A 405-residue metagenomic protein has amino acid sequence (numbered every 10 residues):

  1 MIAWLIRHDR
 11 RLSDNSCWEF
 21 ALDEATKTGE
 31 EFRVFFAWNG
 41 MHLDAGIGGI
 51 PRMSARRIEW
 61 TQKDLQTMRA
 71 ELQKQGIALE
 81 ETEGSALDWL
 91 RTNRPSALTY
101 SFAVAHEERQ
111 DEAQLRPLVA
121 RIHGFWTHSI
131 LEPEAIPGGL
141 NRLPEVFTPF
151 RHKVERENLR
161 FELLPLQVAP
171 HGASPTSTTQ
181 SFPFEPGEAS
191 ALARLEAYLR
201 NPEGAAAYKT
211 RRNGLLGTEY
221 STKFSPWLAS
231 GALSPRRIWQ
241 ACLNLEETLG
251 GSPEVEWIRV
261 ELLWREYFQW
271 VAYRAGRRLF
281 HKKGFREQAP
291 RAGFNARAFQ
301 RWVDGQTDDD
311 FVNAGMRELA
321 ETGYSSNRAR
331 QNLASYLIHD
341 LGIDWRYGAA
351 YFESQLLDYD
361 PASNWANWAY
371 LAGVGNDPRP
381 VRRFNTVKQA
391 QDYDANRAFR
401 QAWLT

Functional and structural regions predicted by a protein language model:
M1, D44-I47, M68, L192-A193 (+4 more regions): Generic detector of short, locally flexible boundary/turn motifs and exposed helical patches
M1-E162, R317-E318, S363-N367: Trp/Phe/Arg-rich N-terminal binding region typifying the photolyase-homology
M1-I2, L43-A55, T178, A189-L195 (+1 more regions): Short, charge-rich amphipathic segments
D9, A55, P186-L192, K209-T405: C-terminal catalytic domain of photolyase/cryptochrome flavoproteins, centering on the FAD-binding pocket
L22-A25, L98, P117-V119, N141-P144 (+5 more regions): Short, low-complexity, polar/charged sequence segments that are solvent-exposed and flexible
A37, A45-G49, V154, F161 (+4 more regions): A short alpha-helix capping/helix-coil boundary motif
A105-A229: Specificity-determining recognition surfaces
